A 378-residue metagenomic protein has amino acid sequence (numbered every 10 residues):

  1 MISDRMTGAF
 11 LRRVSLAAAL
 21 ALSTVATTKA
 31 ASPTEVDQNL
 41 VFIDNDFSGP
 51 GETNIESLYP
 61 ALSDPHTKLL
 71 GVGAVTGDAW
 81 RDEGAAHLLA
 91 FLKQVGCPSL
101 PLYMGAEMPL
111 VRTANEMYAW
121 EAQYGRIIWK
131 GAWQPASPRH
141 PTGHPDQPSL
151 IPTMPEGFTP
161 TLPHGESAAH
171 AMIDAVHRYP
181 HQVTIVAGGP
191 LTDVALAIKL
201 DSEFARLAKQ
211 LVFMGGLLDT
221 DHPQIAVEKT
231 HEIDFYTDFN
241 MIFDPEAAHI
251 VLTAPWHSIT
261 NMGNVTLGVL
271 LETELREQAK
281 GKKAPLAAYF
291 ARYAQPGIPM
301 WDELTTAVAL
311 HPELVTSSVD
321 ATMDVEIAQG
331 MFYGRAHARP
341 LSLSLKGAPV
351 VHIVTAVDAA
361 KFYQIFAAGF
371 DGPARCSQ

Functional and structural regions predicted by a protein language model:
I2-L16: Bacterial N-terminal signal peptides that target proteins for export
L16-L22: Hydrophobic helical h-region of N-terminal Sec-dependent signal peptides in bacterial secretory/periplasmic proteins
L22-K29: C-terminal segment of classical bacterial N-terminal signal peptides
P33-N39, I55-L69, E232-I233, F239-I242 (+1 more regions): Conformational coupling and interaction surfaces
P33-S99, T113, P135, H140-N261 (+1 more regions): Active-site histidine-anchored catalytic micro-motif
P101-P109: A short, structured active-site edge motif that brings together acidic residues
E116-Y124, I225-E228: Short, surface-exposed amphipathic charged segments that create phosphate/polyanion-binding patches used for binding
A119-P138: A charged helix-plus-loop insertion that forms the helical arch/lid used to bind and gate nucleic-acid substrates
